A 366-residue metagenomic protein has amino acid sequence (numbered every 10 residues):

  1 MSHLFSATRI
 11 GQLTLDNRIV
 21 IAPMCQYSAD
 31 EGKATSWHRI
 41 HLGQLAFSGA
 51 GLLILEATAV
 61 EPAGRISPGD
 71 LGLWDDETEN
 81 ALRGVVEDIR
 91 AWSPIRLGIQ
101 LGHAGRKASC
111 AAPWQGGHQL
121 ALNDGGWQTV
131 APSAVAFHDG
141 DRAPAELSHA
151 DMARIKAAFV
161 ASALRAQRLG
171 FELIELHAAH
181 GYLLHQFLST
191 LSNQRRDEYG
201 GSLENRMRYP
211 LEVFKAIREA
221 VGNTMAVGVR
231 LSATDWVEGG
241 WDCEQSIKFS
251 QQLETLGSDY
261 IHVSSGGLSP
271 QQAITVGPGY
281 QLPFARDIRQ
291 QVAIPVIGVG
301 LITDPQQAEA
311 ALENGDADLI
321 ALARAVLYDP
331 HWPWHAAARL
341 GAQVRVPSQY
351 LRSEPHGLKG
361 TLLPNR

Functional and structural regions predicted by a protein language model:
M1-R366: Flavin-dependent oxidoreductase catalytic cores
